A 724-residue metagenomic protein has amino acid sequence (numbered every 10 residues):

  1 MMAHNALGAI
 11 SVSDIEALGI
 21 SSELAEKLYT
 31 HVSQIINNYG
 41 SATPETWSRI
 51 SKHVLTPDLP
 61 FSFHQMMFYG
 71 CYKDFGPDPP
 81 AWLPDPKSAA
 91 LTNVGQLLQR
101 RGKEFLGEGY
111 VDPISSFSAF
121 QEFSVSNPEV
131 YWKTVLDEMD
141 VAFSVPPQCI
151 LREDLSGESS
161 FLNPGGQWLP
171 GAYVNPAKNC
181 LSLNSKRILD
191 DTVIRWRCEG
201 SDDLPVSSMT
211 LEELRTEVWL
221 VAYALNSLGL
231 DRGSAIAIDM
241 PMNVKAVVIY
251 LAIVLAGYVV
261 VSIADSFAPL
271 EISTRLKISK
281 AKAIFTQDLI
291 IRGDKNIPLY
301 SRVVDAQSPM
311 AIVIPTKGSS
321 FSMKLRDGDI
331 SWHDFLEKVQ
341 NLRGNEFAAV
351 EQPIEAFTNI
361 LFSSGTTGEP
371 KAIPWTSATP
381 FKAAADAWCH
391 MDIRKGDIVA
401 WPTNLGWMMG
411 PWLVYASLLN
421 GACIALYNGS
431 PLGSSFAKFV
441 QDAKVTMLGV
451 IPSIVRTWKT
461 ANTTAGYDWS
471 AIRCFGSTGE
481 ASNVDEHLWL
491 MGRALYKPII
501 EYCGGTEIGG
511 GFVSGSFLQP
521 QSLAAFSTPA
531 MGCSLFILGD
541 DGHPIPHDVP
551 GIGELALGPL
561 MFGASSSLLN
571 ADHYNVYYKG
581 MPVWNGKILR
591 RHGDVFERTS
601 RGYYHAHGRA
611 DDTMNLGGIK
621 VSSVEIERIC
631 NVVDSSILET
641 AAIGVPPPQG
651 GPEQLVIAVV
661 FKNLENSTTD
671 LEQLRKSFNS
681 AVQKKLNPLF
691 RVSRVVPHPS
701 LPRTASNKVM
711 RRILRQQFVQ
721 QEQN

Functional and structural regions predicted by a protein language model:
S118-F123, A177, D190-L251, A268-S273 (+3 more regions): Conserved AMP-binding/adenylate-forming core of the ANL superfamily
D190-T192, A311-V313, K324-F362, E369 (+3 more regions): Conserved pre-ATP/AMP-binding loop-to-beta segment of ANL
L255-E337, I451-P452: Structural core segment of the AMP-binding/adenylate-forming
I263, F267-L289, V303, Q441 (+4 more regions): AMP-binding/adenylate-forming catalytic core of the ANL superfamily
A378-I398, G406-M447, A461: Conserved AMP-binding/adenylation subdomain of ANL enzymes
L419-A422, V445-G449, K459-Q521, S534: Gly/Ser/Thr-rich phosphate-binding loop
H543-V583, Y603, I619-S622: Conserved ATP/PPi-binding loop(s) of AMP-dependent carboxylate-activating enzymes
A641-P646, V656-A658, N679-N724: Conserved C-terminal "lid"/linker of ANL adenylate-forming enzymes
